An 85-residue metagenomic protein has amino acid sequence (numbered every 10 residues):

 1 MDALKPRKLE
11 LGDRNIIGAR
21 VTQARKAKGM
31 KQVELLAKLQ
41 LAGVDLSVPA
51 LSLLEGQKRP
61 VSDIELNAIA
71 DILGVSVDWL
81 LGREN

Functional and structural regions predicted by a protein language model:
M1-I16: A detector for short, charged/polar N-terminal pre-domain segments
A19-L41: Short basic helix-loop element that most often maps to the first helix and adjoining turn of HTH DNA-binding modules
V21, L35-L36, L51-L54, L80: Conserved hydrophobic/aromatic packing and binding residues within compact polymer-binding modules
V21, Q32, V48, D63-L66: Helix-turn-helix DNA-binding elements, focusing on the entry/boundary residues of the two helices that contact DNA
Q40-V61: Recognition helix of helix-turn-helix/homeodomain-like DNA-binding domains that insert into the DNA major groove
K58, S62-W79: DNA major-groove recognition helix of helix-turn-helix/homeodomain DNA-binding modules
E84-N85: Charged, helix-prone or intrinsically disordered regulatory segments positioned adjacent to compact structured domains
